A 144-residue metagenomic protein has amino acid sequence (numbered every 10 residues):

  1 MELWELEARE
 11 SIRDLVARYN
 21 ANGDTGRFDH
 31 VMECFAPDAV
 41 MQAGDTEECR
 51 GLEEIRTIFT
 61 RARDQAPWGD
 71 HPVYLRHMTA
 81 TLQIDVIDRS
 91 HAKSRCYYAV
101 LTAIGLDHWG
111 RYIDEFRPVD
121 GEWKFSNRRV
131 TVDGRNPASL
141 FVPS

Functional and structural regions predicted by a protein language model:
M1-T25, D29, E33: Short, low-complexity N-terminal intrinsically disordered segments enriched in polar/charged residues
S11, R76, H108: Short, glycine/acidic-rich beta->alpha junctions
D14, T79, R111: Short, conserved clusters of charged catalytic residues that mark active-site and nucleotide-handling motifs
F28-Y97: A solvent-exposed, acidic/Ser-Thr-rich amphipathic alpha-helical stretch
F35-A36, Y98-V100, R129-V132: Short beta-strand segments enriched in hydrophobic/aromatic residues within well-folded beta-rich domains
Q42, R76, V132-R135, F141-S144: Extended, non-catalytic scaffold segments that flank or surround catalytic motifs
K93, W109-S139: Short beta-strand edge/turn micro-motifs at domain boundaries
V100-D107: Short, cysteine-centered beta-strand-loop-beta hairpins and adjacent loop/turn segments enriched in charged/polar
